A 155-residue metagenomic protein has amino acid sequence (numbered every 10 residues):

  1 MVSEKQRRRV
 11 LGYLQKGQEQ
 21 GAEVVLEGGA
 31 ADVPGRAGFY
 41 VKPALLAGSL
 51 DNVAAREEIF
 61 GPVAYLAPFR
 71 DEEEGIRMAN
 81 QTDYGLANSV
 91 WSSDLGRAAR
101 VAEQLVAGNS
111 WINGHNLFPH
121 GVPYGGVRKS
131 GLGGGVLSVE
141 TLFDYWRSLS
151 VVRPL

Functional and structural regions predicted by a protein language model:
M1-L11: Short beta-strand to alpha-helix junction loop
R7, G21-A22, F60, E73: Low-complexity, intrinsically disordered short peptide segments enriched in small/polar/basic residues
L14: Conformationally flexible catalytic loops at phosphate/diphosphate-handling active centers
Q20-G21, A37: Generic structural motif recognizing short loop/turn segments at the entrances and edges of beta-strands
G21-A31: Short secondary-structure junctions
V33, A37-L155: Conserved C-terminal structural/oligomerization subdomain of aldehyde/semialdehyde dehydrogenase
